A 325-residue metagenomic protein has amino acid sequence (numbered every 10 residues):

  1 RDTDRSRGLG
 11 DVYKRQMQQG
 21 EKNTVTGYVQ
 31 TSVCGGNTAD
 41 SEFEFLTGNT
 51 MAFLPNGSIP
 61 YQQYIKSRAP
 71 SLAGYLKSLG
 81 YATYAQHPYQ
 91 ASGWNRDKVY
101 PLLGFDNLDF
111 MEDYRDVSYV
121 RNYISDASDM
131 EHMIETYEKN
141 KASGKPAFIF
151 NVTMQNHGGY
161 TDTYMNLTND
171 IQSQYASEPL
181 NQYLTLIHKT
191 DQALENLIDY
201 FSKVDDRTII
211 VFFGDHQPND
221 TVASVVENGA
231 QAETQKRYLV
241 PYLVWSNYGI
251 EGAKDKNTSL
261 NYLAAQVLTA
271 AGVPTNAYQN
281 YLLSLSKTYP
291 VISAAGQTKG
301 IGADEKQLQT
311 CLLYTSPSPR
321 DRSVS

Functional and structural regions predicted by a protein language model:
R1, R7-S316, S325: Solvent-exposed soluble domains appended to multi-pass membrane proteins
S318-R320: Hydrophobic heptad-repeat coiled-coil signature
